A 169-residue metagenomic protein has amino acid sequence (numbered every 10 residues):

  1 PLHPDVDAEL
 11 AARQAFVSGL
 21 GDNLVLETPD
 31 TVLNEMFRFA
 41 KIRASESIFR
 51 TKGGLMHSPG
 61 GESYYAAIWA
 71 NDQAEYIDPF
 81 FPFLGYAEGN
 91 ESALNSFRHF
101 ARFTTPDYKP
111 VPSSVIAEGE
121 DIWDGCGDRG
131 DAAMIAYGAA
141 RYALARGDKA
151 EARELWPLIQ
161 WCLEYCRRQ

Functional and structural regions predicted by a protein language model:
P1-D22: Extended acidic/polar, glycine-enriched regions that form or flank non-catalytic beta-rich accessory modules
A15-E154, W161: Substrate-binding groove/exosite segments of carbohydrate-active enzymes
L155-Q169: Active-site cavity-forming subdomains of large catalytic enzyme subunits
